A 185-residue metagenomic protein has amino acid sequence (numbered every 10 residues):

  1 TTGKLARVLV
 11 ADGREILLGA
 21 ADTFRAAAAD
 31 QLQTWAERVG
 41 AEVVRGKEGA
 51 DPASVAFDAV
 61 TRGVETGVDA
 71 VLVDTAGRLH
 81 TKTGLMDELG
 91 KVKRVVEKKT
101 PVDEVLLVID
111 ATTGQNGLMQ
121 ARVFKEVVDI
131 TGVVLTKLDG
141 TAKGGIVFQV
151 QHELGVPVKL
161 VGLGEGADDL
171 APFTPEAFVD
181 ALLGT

Functional and structural regions predicted by a protein language model:
T1-T185: P-loop/Walker A NTP-binding module and the surrounding RecA-like catalytic core of P-loop NTPases
